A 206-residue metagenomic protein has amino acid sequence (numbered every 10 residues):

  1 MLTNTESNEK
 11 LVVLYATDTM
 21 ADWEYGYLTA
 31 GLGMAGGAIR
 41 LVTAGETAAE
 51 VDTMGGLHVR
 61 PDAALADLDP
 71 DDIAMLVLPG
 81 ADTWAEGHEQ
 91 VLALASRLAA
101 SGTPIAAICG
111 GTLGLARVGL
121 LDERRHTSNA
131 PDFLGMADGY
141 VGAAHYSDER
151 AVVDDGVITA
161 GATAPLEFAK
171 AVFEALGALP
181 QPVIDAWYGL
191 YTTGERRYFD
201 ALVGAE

Functional and structural regions predicted by a protein language model:
L2-M20, A30-T47, D62-A106, G110-E206: Active-site-adjacent pocket-lining segments in enzyme domains
D52-T53, S128: Acidic surface patches and DE-rich sequence motifs
G55-P61: Charged, often glycine-rich, active-site loop that binds/positions anionic groups
